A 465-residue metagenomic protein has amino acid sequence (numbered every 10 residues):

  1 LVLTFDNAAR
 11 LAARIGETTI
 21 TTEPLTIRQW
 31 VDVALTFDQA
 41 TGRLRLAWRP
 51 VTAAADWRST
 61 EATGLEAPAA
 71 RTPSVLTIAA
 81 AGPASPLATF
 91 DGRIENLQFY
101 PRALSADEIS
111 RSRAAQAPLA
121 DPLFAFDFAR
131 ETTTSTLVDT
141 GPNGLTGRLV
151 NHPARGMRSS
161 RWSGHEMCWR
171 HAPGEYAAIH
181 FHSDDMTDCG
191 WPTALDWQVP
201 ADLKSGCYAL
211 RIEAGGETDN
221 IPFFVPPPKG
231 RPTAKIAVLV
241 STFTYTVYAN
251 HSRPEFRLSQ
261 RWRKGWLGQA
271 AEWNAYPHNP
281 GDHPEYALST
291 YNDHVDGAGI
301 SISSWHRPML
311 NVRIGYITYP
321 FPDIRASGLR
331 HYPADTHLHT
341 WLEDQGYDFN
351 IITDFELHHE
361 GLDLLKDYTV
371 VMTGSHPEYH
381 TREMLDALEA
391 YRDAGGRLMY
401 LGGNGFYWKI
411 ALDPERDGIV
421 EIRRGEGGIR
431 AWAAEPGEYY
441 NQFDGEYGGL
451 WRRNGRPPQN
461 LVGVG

Functional and structural regions predicted by a protein language model:
L1-S159: Extracellular glycan-associated modules
A12-T18, S183-W191: Extracellular beta-rich ligand/substrate-recognition surface
R28-Q29, K204-G206: A glycine-anchored, Pro-Gly-centered beta-turn/N-cap motif
V31-V33, T193-W197: Short strand-edge motifs at loop-to-beta-strand transitions and within beta-strands of extracellular beta-rich domains
H152-T187, A214-L364: Aromatic-Pro/Gly-enriched surface loop or interdomain linker that acts as a lid/target-recognition segment
F181-T187, D196-Q198, D202-K204, I324-P414: Helical hinge/lid and interdomain linker segments adjacent to catalytic or ligand-binding clefts that mediate domain
G206-I212: Short, aromatic- and glycine-rich surface loops/edge beta-strands on solvent-exposed regions
E378, R382-G465: A glycine-rich, often tryptophan-bearing local segment used as a flexible ligand/cofactor-contacting loop or short
